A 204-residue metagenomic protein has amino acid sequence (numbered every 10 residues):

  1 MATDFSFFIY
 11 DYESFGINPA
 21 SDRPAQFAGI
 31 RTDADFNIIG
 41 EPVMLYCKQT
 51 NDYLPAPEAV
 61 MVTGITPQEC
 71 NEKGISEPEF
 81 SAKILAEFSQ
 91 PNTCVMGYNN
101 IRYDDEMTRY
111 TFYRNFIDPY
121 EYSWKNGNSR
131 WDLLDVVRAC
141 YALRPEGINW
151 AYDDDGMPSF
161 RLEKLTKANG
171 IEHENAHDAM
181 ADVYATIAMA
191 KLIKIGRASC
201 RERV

Functional and structural regions predicted by a protein language model:
A2: Phosphate/dinucleotide-binding and metal-coordinating scaffold of catalytic cores in nucleotide-dependent enzymes
F5-S6, D22-A25, R31-D33, N37-T63 (+1 more regions): Metal-dependent phosphoesterase core characteristic of DEDDh/y 3'-5' exonuclease domains
I9-D11: Short hydrophobic beta-strand that contains or immediately precedes a catalytic carboxylate
E13, Q26, E202: Acidic-residue sensor for enzyme active/binding pockets
E13-A20: Short acidic, Gly/Ser-rich segments with clustered Asp/Glu that frequently serve as metal-coordination loops in enzyme
T63-F80: Metal-dependent phosphoesterase signature
E77-Q90: Short, basic/hydrophobic alpha-helical segments
I195-V204: Residue-level detector of conserved catalytic or cofactor/ligand-binding positions in enzyme active sites
